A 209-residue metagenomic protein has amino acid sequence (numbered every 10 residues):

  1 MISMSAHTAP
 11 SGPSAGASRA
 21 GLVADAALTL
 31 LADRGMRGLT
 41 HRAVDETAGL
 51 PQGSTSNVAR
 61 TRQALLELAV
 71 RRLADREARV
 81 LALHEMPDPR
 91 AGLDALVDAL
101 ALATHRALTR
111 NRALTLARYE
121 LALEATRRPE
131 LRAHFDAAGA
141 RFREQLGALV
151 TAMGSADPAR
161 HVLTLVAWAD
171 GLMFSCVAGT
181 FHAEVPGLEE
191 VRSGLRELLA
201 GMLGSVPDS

Functional and structural regions predicted by a protein language model:
M1-S18, H182, V206-S209: N-terminal intrinsically disordered/low-complexity leader segments
R19-L22, A26-L68: Helix-turn-helix
L31-A32, L50-S54, H84, G92 (+1 more regions): Anionic, Ser/Thr-rich low-complexity intrinsically disordered regions
T61, E124-P129: Short loop-to-helix capping motifs
A64, R79-T115, V162-L165, L188: Hydrophobic alpha-helical connector segments
R71-E77: Short, basic, alpha-helical segments at the C-terminal edge of helix-turn-helix-like DNA-binding modules
A78, T109-A117, R127-M153, R160-L163 (+1 more regions): Amphipathic alpha-helical packing segments from all-alpha helical-bundle domains
R132, D136, T151-S209: Hydrophobic/aromatic-rich alpha-helical bundle segments in the mid-to-C-terminal region
